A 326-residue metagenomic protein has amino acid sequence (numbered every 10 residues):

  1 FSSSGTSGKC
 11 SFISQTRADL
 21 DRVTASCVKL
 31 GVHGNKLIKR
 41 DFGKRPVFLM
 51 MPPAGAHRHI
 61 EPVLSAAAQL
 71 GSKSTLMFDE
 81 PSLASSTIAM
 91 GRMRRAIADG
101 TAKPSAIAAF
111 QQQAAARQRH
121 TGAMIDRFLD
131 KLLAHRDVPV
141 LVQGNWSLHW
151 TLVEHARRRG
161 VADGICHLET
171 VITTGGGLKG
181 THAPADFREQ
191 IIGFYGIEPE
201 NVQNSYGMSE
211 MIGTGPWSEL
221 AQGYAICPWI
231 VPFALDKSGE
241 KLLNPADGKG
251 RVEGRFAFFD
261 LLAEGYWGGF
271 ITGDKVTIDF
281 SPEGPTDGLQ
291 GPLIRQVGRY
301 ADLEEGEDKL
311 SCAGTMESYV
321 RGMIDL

Functional and structural regions predicted by a protein language model:
F1-S14: Conserved adenylation A10 loop of the ANL superfamily
S7, N35, Y195-P199: A broad structural signal for alpha-helix termini and local helix breaks/kinks
Q15-K36, L64: Conserved structural elements of the adenylate-forming
G31-R40, K131-A134: Glycine-rich helix-loop-beta junction characteristic of Rossmann-like nucleotide cofactor-binding loops
P46, A68-L326: Active-site glycine/GP-rich loop and adjacent strand/helix microenvironment that borders small-molecule binding pockets
P53-A56: Conserved Walker A/P-loop ATP-binding site and its immediately adjacent core in helicase/helicase-like ATPase domains
I60-L70: Conserved short alpha-helical elements in the N-terminal third of ANL/AMP-binding
